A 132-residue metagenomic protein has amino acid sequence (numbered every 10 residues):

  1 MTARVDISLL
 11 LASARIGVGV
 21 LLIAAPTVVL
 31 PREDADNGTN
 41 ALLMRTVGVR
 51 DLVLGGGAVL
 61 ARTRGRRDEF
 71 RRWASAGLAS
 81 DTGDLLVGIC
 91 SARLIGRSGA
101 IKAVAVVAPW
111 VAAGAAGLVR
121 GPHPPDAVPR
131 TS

Functional and structural regions predicted by a protein language model:
M1-S132: Short amphipathic, positively biased membrane-proximal segments that drive organelle/inner-membrane targeting
